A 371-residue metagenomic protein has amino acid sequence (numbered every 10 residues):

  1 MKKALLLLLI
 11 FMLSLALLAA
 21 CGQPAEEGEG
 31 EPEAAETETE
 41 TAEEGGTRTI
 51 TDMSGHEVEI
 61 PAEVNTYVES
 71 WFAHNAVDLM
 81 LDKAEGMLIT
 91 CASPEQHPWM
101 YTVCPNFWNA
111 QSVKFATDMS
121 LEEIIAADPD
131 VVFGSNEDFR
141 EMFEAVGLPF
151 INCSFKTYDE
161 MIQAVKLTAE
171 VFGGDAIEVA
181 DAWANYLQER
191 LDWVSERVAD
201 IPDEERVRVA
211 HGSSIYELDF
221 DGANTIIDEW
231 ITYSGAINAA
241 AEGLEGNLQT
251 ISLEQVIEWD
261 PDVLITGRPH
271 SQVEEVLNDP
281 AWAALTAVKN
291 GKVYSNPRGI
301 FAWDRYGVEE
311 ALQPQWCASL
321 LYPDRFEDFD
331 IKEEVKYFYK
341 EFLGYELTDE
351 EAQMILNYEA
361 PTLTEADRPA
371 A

Functional and structural regions predicted by a protein language model:
M1-L8: Positively charged n-region of N-terminal signal peptides that target proteins for export
L8-A16: Bacterial N-terminal signal peptides
L17-P32: Bacterial lipoprotein signal-peptidase II cleavage site
M53-G55, A110-E122, L244-L253: Short helix-initiation/N-cap motifs at beta->coil->alpha
E57, R140-D219, A240-A241, S295-Y358 (+1 more regions): Extracytoplasmic substrate-binding proteins
E69-A127, V131-N136, A239: A short, structured surface patch at a secondary-structure boundary
D118-D128, V146, L187, T250-D260: Short helices/loops that flank or line small-molecule/ion binding pockets
F220-N247: Alpha-helical, coiled-coil/dimerization segments enriched in small aliphatic residues
